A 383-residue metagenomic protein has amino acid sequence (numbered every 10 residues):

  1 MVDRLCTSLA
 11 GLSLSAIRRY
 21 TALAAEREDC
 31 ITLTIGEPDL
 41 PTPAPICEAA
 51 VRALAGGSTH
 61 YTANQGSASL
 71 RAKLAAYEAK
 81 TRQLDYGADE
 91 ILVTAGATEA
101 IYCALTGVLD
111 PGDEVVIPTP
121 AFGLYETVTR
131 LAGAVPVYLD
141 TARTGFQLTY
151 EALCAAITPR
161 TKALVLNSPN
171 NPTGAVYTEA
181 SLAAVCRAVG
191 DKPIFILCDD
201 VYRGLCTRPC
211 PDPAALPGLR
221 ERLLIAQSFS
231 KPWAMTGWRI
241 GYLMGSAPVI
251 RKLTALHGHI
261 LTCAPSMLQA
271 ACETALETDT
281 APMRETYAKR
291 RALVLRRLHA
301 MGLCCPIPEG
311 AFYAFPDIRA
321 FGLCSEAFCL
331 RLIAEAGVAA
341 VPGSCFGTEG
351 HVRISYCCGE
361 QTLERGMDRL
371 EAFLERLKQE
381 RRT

Functional and structural regions predicted by a protein language model:
V2-L5, A10-S13, L23-R27, I31 (+2 more regions): PLP-dependent class I/II
G57-Y61: A short acidic, glycine-rich active-site loop that binds or catalyzes chemistry on phosphate/adenosine moieties
Q65-G66: Short beta-strand to alpha-helix junction loop
L70-R71: Class I S-adenosyl-L-methionine
